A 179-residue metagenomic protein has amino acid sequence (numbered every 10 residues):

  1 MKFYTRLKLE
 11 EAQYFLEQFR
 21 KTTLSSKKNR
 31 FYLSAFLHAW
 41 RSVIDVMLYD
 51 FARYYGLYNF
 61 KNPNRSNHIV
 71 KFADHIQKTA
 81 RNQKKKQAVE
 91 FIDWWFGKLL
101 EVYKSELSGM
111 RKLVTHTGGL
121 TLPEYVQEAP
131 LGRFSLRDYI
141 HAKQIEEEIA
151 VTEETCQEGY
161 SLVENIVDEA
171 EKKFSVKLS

Functional and structural regions predicted by a protein language model:
M1-H38, Y49-S179: Acidic, Ser/Thr/Gly/Pro-rich intrinsically disordered interaction regions
